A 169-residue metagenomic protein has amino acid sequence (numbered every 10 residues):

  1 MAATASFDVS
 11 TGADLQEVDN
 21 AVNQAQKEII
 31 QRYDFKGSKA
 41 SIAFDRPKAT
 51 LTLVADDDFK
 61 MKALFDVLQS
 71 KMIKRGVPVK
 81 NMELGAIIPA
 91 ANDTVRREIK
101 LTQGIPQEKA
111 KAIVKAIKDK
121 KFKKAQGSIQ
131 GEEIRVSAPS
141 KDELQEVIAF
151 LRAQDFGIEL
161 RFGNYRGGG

Functional and structural regions predicted by a protein language model:
M1-G37: N-terminal, positively charged regions that mediate nucleic acid binding
A3, F7, R96-G169: Positively charged, low-complexity, intrinsically disordered RNA-binding extensions
A5-T11, K48-A55, N92-L101: Short, hydrophobic beta-strand segments
Q16-V18, F59-L64, I105-K109, E143-L144: Short, conserved charged micro-motifs
D19-D34, L68-Q69, P106-K118: Short amphipathic alpha-helix segments
K36-P47: Short edge beta-strands and adjacent turn/loop segments
D45-D58, Q130-S140: Short glycine/threonine-rich beta-strand-turn micro-motifs
K60-E98, T102: Helix-adjacent hinge/juxtasegments
